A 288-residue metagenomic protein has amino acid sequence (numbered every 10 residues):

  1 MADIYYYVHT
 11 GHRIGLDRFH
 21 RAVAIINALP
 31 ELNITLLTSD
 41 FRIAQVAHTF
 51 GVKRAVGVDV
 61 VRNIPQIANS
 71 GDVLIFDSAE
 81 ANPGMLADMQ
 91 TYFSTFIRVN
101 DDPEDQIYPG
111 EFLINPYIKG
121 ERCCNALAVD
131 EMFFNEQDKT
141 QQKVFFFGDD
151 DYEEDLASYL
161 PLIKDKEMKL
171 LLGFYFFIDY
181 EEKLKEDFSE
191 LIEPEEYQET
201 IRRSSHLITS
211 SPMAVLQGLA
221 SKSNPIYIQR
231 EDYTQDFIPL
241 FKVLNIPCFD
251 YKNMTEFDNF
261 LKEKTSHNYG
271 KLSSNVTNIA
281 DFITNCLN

Functional and structural regions predicted by a protein language model:
M1-V58: N-terminal pre-catalytic "stem/leader" segment of glycosyltransferase-like enzymes
N33-F41, V99-N100, M168-Y175, I228: Short internal beta-strands
V56-Q106: Extended catalytic core of nucleotide-activated donor transferases of GT-like folds
D101-Y152, G173-Y175: A nucleotide-sugar donor-handling region in carbohydrate enzymes
Q142-I201: Donor-nucleotide binding loops and adjacent catalytic segments primarily of GT-B fold Leloir glycosyltransferases
D179-S221, I226, R230-Y233: Donor nucleotide-activated moiety binding/catalytic core segment of transferases that use nucleotide-activated donors
V215-K271: Catalytic binding pocket for nucleotide-activated donors in carbohydrate/polymer assembly enzymes
G270-N288: C-terminal alpha-helical cap of glycosyltransferases
